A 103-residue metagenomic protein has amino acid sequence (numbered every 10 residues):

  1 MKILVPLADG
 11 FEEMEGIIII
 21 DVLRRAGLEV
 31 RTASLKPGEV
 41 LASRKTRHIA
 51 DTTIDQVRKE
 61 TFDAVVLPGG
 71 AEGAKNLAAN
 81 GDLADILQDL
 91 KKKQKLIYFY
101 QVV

Functional and structural regions predicted by a protein language model:
M1-I97: Extended, subdomain-level signal for the structured scaffold at the beginning of enzyme domains
Y98-V103: Short, glycine-/small-residue-rich phosphate/pyrophosphate-handling segment
